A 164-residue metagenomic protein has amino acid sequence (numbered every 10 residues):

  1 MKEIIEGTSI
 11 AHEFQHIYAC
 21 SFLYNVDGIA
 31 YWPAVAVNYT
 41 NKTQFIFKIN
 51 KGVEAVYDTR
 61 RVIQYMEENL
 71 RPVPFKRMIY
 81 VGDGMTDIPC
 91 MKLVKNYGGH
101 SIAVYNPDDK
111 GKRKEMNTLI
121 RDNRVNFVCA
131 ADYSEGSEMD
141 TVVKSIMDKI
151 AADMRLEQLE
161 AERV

Functional and structural regions predicted by a protein language model:
M1-V164: C-terminal cap/substrate-recognition subdomain and adjoining C-terminal extension of metal-dependent phosphatase-like
